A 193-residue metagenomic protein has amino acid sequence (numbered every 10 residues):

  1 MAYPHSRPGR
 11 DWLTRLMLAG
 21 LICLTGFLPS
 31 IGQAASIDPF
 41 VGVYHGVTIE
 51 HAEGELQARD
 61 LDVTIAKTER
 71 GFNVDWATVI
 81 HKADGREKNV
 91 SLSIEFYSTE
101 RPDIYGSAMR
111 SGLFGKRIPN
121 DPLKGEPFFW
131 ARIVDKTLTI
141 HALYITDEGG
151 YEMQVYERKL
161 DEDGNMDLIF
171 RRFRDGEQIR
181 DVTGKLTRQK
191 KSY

Functional and structural regions predicted by a protein language model:
M1-L13: N-terminal secretory signal peptides that target proteins for export/translocation
L16-F27: Bacterial N-terminal signal peptides
S30-A34: Sec/Tat signal peptide C-region and signal peptidase I cleavage site
A35, V43-D75, V79-K88, I94-Y97 (+3 more regions): Short, solvent-exposed loop/hinge segments that bridge or flank secondary-structure elements
I37-P39, I65-G71, T99, W130-T137 (+2 more regions): A short, structured loop/turn motif at beta-sheet edges
G46-I49, D75-V79, T139-T146, I169-R172: Short beta-strand segments that buttress and anchor functional surface loops
I80-L138: Predominantly extracellular/secreted and cell-surface proteins with exposed, flexible low-complexity segments
E152-Y193: Edge beta-strand at a domain terminus
